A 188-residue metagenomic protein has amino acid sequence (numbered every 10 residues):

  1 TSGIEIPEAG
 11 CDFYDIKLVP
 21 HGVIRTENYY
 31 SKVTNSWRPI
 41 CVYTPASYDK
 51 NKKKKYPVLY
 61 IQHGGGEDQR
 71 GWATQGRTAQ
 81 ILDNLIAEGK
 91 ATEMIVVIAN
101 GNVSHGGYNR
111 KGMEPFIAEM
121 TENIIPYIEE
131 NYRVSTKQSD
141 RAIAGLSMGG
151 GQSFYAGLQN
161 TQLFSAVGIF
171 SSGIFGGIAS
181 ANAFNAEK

Functional and structural regions predicted by a protein language model:
T1-K188: Non-catalytic cap/lid and distal C-terminal segments of serine-dependent acyl enzymes
